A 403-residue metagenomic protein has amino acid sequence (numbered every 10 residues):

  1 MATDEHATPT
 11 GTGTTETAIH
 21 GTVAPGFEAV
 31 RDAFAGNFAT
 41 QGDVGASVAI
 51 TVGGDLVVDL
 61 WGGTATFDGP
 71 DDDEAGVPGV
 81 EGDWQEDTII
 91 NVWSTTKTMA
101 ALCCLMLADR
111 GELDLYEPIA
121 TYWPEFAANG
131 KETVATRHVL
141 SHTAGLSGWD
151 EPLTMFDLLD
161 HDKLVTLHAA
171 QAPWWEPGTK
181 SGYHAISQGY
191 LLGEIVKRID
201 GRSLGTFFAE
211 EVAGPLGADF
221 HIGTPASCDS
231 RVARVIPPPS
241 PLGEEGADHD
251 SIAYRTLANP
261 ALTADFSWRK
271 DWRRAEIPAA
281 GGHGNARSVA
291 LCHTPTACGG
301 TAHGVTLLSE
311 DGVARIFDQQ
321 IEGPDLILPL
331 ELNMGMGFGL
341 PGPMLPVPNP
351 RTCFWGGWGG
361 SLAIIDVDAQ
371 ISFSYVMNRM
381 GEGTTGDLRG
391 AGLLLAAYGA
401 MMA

Functional and structural regions predicted by a protein language model:
A2-D73, D87, K180, K197-P215 (+3 more regions): Catalytic loop of the DD-peptidase/beta-lactamase superfamily, centered on the K-T-G motif and neighboring
F27, I89, T95-A101, T133-T136 (+3 more regions): Short alpha-helical patches at coil-to-helix transitions and adjacent helical residues in well-structured domains
F27, W61, D83-W84, T98 (+6 more regions): Tryptophan-centric aromatic hotspots in well-structured domains and transmembrane helices
E28, F34-A35, G54, I90-E117 (+3 more regions): Active-site SXXK
E81-G82, E86, N91-T95, M99 (+4 more regions): Active-site helix/loop module of the DD-peptidase/beta-lactamase fold, centered on the serine-lysine SxxK catalytic
R110, H142, Q171, P295-G299 (+1 more regions): Generic structural signal for alpha-helix termini and adjacent loop/cap motifs
Q171-G178: Cytochrome P450 catalytic-domain "roof"
T179-A185: Cytochrome P450
